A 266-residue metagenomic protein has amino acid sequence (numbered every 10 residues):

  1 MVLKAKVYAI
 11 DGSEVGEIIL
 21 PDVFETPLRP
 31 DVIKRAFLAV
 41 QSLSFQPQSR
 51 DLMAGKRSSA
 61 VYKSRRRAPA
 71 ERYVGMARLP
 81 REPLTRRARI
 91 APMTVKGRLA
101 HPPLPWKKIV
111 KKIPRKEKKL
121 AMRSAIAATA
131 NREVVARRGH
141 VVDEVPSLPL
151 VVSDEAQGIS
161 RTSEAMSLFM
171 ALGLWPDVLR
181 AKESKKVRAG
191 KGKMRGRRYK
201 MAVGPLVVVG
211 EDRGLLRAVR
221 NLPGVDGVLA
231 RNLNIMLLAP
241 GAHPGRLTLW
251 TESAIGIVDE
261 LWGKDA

Functional and structural regions predicted by a protein language model:
A9-I10, R72: Short, acidic, Ser/Thr-enriched surface-loop or helix-capping motifs
G16-D154, I159-V203: Basic, glycine/proline-rich low-complexity segments that contact nucleic acids
K107-K108, K119-L120, L172-W175, K186-R197 (+4 more regions): Phospho-regulatory, Ser/Thr- and acidic-rich intrinsically disordered linkers and terminal tails that flank modular
V152-E155, V208-E211, A230: Short His-Asn-centered micro-motif
P205, L222-V225: RNase H-like, Mg2+-dependent phosphodiesterase core, and more generally RNA phosphate-backbone-engaging helix-loop
V225-R231: Short hydrophobic/aromatic-enriched beta-strand-loop microsegments
